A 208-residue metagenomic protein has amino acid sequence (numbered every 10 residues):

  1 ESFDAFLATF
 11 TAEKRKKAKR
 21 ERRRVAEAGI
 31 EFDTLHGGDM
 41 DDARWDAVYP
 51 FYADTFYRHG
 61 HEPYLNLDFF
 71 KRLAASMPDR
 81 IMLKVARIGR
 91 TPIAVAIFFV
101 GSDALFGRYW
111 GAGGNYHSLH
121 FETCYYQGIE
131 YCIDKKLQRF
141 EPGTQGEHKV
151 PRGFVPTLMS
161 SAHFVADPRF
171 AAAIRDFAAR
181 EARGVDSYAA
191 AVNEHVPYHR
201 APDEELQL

Functional and structural regions predicted by a protein language model:
E1-S118, F164, A179, V196-L208: A conserved beta-strand-loop-helix scaffold within acyl/acetyltransferase catalytic domains
S102-P168, R175: Acyl-donor binding region in acyl/amide transferases
P168-A179, H195: C-terminal "cap" of GNAT-fold acetyltransferases
A178-V192: Short Fe-S-cluster ligation motifs
